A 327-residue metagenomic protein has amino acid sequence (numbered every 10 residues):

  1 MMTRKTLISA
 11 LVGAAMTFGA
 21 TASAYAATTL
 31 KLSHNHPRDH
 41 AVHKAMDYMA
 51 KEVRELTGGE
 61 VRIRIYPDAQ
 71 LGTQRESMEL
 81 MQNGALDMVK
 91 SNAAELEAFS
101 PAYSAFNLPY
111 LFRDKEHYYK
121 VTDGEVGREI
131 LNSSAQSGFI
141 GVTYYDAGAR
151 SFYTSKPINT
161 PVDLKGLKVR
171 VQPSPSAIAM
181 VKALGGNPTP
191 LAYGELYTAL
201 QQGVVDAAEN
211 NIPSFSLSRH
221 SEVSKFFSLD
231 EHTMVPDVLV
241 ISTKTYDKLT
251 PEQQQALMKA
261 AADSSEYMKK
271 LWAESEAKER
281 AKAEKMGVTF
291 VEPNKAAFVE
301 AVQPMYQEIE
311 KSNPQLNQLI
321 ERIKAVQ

Functional and structural regions predicted by a protein language model:
M1-L11: Bacterial N-terminal signal peptides that target proteins for export
S9-G13, A27-H117, E125-R128, S134-Q327: N-terminal secretory/targeting leader peptides
F18-A26: Sec/Tat signal peptide C-region and signal peptidase I cleavage site
